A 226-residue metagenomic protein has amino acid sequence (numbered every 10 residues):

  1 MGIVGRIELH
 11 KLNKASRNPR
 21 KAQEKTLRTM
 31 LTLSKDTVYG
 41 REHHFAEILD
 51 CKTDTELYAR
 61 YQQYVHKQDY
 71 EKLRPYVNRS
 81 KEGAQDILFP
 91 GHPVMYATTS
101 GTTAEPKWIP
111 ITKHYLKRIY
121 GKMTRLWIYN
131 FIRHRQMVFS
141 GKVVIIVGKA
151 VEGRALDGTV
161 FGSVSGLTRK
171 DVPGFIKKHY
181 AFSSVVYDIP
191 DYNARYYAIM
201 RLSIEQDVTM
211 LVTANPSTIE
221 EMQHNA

Functional and structural regions predicted by a protein language model:
M1-T98, A104-A226: Nucleotide 5′-phosphate-binding alpha/beta core
